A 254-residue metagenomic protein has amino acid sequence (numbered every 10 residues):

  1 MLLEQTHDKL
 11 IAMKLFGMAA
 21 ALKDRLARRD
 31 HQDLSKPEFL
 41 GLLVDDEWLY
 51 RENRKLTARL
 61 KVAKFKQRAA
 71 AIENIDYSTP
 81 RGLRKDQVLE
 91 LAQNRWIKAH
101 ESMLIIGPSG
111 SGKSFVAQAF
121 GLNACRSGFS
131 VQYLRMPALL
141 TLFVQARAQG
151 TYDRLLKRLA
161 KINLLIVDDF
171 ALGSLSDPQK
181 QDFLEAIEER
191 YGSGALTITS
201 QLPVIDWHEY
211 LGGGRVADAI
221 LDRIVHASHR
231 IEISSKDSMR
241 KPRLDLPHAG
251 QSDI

Functional and structural regions predicted by a protein language model:
M1-A19: Charged, compositionally biased N-terminal leader segments and the immediate start of the first structured element
H7-A12, K61-R84: Dynamic helix-loop-helix/coil hinge segments at AAA+ ATPase domain boundaries and subdomain interfaces
D8, D24-R28, N74, S102 (+1 more regions): Short hinge/gating elements
F16-R68: Interdomain "pre-motor" coupling segment immediately N-terminal to P-loop NTPase/helicase cores
L22, S130, L134, A138-I162 (+1 more regions): Replace "adjacent to P-loop NTPase cores in ATP/GTP-dependent enzymes" with "adjacent to NTP-binding cores
G82-Q87, D237-K241: Short acidic, Gly/Pro-enriched loop/turn segments at secondary-structure junctions
L83-K161, H208: Conserved P-loop
